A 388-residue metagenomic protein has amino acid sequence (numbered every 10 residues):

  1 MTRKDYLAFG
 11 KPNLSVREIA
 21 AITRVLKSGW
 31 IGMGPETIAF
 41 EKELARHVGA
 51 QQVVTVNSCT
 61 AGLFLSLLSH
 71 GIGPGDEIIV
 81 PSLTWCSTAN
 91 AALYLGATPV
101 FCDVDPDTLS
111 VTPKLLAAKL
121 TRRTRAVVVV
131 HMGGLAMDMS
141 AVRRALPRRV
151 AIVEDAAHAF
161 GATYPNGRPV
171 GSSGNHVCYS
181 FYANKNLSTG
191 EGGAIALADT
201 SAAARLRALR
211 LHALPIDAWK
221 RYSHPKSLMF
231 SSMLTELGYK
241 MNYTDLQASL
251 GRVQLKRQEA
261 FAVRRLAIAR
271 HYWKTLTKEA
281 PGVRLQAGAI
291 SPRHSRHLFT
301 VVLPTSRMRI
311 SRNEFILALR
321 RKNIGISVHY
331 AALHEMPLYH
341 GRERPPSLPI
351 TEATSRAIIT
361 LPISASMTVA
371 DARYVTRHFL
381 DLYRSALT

Functional and structural regions predicted by a protein language model:
M1-W30, P35, S232-T235, P362: N-terminal "arm"/small-domain region of PLP-dependent enzymes with the aminotransferase-like
K11, R149, R168-V170, K185-N186 (+3 more regions): Short secondary-structure boundary/capping segments
W30-E77, A91-L95, V100-D103: Phosphate-binding glycine-rich loop
T37-K42, H47-V53, K114, A126-V130 (+3 more regions): PLP-dependent aminotransferase class I/II
V54, I79, V100, A151-V153 (+3 more regions): Structural detector of well-ordered beta-strand residues that form the stable sheet scaffold of enzyme domains
T84-A89: Conserved coil-to-alpha-helix start sites within the AMP-binding
D107-T189, A194-A204, T360: Active-site phosphate-binding strand-loop segment of PLP-dependent enzymes
